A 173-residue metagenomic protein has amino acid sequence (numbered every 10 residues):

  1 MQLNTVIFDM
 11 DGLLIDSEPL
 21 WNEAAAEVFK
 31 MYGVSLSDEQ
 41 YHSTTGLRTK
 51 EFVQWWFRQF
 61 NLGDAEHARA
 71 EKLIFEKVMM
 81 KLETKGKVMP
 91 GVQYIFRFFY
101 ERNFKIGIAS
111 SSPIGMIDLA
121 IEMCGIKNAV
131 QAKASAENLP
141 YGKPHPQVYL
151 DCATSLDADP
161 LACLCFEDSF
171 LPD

Functional and structural regions predicted by a protein language model:
M1, E101-F104, L156-A162: Glycine-rich phosphate-binding loop signature in dinucleotide/nucleotide-binding domains
M1-S43: Active-site neighborhood of HAD-like aspartate-dependent phosphohydrolases
N22, A26, T49-Q54, E71 (+2 more regions): An amphipathic alpha-helix signature
A25, V92-I121: Substrate-recognition element of Asp-dependent hydrolases with the DxDx(T/V) motif
V28-F29, R48-G63, A120, A153: Helix-loop "lid/cap" segments that line or gate small-molecule binding pockets
V34-L36, L62, I126, A158: Helix N-cap/coil-helix junction residues
F57-Y94, R102-F104: Metal-dependent phosphoesterase signature
K85-K87, P113-D173: Substrate-recognition "cap/lid" segment bordering the active-site pocket of phosphatases
